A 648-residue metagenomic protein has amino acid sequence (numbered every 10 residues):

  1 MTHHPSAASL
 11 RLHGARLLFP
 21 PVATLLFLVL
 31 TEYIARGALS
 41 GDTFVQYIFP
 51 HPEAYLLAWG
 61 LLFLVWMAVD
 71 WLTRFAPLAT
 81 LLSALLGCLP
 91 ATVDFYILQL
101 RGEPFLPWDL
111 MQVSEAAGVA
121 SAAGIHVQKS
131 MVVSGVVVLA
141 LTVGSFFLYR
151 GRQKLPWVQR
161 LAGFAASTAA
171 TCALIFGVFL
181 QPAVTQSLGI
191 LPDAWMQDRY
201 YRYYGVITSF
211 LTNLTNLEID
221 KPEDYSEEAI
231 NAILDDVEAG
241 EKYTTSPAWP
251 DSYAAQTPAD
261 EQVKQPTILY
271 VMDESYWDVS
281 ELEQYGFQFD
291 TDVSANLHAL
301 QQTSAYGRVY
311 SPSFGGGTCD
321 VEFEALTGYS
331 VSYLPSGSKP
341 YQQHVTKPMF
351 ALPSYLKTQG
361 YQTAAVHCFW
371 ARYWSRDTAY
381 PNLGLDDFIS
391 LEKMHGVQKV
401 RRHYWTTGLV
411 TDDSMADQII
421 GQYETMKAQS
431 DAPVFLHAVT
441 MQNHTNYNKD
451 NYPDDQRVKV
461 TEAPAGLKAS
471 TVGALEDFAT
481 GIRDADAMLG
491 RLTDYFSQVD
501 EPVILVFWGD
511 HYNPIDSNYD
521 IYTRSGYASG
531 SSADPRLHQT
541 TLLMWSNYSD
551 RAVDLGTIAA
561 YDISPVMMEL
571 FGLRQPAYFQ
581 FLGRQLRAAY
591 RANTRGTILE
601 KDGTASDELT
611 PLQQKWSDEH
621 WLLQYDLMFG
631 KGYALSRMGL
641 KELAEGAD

Functional and structural regions predicted by a protein language model:
T2-Y201: Transmembrane and membrane-interface helices of multi-pass, inner-membrane envelope-modifying transferases
A7-R11, Y200-Y203, S226, T471 (+2 more regions): Intrinsic-disorder-associated interaction segments
E53-L57, S114-A117, V132-S134, T208-T212 (+6 more regions): Generic detector of well-ordered alpha-helical segments enriched in charged/polar residues, highlighting helical
R101, D109-G118, S130-V132, S209-I219 (+2 more regions): Short alpha-helical interface patches
L106, P156, S226, A465-K468 (+1 more regions): Ser/Thr-centered flexible coil motifs
L110-V113, Y203-I207, E227, S294 (+2 more regions): Alpha-helix initiation and N-capping motif
G177-Y270: Membrane-interface segments at or immediately adjacent to transmembrane helices that form the boundary between
S246-K264, Y270-D273, W277-D648: Solvent-exposed soluble domains appended to multi-pass membrane proteins
